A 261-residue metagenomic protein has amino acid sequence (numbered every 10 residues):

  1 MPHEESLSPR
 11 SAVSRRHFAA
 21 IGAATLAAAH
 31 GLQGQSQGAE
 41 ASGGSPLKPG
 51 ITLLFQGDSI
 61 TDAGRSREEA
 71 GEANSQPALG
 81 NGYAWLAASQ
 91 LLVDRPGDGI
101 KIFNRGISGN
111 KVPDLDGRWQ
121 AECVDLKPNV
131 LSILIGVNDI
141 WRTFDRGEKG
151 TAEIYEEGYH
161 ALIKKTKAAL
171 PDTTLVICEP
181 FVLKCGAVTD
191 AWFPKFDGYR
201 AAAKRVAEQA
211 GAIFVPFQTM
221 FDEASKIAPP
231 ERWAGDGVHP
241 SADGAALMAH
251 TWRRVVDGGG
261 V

Functional and structural regions predicted by a protein language model:
M1-V13: N-terminal secretory signal peptides
E5-L7, L47, L86, Q90-K101 (+2 more regions): Alpha-helical cap/lid subdomain in secreted, periplasmic, or secretory-pathway luminal O-acyl-processing enzymes
V13-G31: N-terminal export leaders
S14, T61, T173: Ser/Thr-centric signal marking residues that sit in or immediately flank functional binding/regulatory motifs
G38-R105, Q120-K127: Serine-esterase "nucleophile elbow" of acetyl-processing enzymes
